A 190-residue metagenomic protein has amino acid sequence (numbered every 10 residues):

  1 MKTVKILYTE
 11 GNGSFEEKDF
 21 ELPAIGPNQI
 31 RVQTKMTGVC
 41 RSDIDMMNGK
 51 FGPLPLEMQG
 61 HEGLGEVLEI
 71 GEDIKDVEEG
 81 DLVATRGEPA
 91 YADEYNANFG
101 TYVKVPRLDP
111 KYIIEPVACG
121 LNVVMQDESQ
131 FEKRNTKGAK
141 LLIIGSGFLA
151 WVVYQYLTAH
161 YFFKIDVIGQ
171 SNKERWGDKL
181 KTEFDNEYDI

Functional and structural regions predicted by a protein language model:
M1-I6: Short structural boundary motif marking the start of a folded domain
L7-F15: Extracellular beta-rich ligand/substrate-recognition surface
G11, K35, I70, S146 (+1 more regions): Cofactor-binding loop segments of dinucleotide-utilizing enzymes, especially the Rossmann-like FAD- and NAD(P)+-binding
E21-G38, N48-P89, T101: Glycine-rich beta-strand-centered segment in the early N-terminal region that forms part of a ligand/cofactor-binding
S42-D45: Cytochrome P450 core scaffold surrounding the K-helix E-X-X-R motif and the conserved "meander" helix-loop region
V83-L141: NAD(P)H dinucleotide-binding glycine-rich loop of Rossmann-like/cofactor-binding domains, especially the beta1-alpha1
A118, G147-L149: Residue-level detector of alpha-helix initiation sites
K137-G138, I143-S146, Y154, T158-I190: Adenosine-nucleotide cofactor-binding segment
